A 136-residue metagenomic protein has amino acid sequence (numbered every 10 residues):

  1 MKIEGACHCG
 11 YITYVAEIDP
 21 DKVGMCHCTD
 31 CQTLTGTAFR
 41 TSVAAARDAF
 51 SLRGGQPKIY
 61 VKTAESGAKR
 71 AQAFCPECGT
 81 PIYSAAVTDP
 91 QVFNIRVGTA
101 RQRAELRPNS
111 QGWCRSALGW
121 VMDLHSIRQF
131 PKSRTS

Functional and structural regions predicted by a protein language model:
M1-S136: A short Gly-Trp-Pro
